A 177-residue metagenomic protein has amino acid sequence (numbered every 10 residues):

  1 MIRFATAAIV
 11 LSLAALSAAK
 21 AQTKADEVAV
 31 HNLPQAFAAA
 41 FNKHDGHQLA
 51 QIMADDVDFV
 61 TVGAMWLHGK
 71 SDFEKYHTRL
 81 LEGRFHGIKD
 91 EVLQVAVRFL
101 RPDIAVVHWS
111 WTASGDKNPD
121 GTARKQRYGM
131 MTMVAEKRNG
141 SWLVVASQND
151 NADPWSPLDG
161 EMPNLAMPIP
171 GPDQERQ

Functional and structural regions predicted by a protein language model:
A5-A15: Bacterial N-terminal signal peptides
A18-D56, P163-Q177: Short, low-complexity N-terminal intrinsically disordered segments enriched in polar/charged residues
Q22, D58, K75-G121, I169-Q177: Surface-exposed, charged secondary-structure patches
Q35-A39, T61-W66: Second-shell loop/turn segments in exported
F37, Q48-A50, V57, G69 (+3 more regions): Hydrophobic pocket/interface hotspot
M53, G63, W109-A113, M133 (+1 more regions): A mature extracytoplasmic/lumenal domain signature
D90, R127-Y128: Membrane-spanning beta-strands of outer-membrane beta-barrel proteins
K137-N139, V144-Q177: Low-complexity, intrinsically disordered terminal/linker segments enriched in charged and Gly/Pro repeats
